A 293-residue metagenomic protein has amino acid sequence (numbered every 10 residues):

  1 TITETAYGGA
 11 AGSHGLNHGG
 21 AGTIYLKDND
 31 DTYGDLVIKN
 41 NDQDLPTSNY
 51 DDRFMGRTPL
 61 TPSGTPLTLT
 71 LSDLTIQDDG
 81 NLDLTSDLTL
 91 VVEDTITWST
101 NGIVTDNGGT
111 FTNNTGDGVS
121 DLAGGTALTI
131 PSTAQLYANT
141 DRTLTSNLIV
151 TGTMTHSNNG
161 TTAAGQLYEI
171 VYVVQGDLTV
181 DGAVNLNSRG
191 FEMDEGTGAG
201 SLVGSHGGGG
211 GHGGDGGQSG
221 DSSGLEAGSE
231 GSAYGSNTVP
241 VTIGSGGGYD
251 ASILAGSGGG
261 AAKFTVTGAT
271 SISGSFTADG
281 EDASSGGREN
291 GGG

Functional and structural regions predicted by a protein language model:
T1, A6-L26, N107-F111, T115 (+4 more regions): Glycine-centric low-complexity/flexibility signal
I2-A138, S229-S232: Extracellular/surface-exposed low-complexity segments
